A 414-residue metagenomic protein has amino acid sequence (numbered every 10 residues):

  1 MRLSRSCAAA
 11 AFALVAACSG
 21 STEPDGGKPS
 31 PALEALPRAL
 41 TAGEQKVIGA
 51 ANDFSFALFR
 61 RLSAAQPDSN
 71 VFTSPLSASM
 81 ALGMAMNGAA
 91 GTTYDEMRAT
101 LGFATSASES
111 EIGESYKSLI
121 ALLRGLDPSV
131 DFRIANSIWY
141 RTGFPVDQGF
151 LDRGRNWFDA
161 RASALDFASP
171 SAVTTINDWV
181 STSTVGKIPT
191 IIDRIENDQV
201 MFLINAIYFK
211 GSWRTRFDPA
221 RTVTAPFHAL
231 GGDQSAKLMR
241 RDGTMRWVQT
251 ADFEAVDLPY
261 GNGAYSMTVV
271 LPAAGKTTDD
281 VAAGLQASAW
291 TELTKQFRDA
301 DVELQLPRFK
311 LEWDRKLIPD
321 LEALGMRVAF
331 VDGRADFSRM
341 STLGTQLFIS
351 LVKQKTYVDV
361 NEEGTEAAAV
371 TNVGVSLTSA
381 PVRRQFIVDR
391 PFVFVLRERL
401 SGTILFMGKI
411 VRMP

Functional and structural regions predicted by a protein language model:
R2-C7, A13, C18-F167, R399 (+1 more regions): Detector for small/aliphatic-rich hydrophobic stretches
L3, P75, P272-G275, P307 (+3 more regions): Proline-rich low-complexity regions
D68, A104-D280, K295-A380: Non-catalytic, conformational "gating/processing" segments within enzyme and secreted inhibitor domains
L76, D198-Q199, V388: A generic structural signal for residues located within well-ordered alpha-helices of large catalytic or ligand-binding
L203, E254-V270, P381-P414: Extended hydrophobic
A283-Q286, G374-V375, V411: Short, solvent-exposed amphipathic alpha-helical segments in soluble enzyme and RNA/protein-processing domains
A287-W290, L321: C-terminal, non-catalytic macromolecule-binding modules
